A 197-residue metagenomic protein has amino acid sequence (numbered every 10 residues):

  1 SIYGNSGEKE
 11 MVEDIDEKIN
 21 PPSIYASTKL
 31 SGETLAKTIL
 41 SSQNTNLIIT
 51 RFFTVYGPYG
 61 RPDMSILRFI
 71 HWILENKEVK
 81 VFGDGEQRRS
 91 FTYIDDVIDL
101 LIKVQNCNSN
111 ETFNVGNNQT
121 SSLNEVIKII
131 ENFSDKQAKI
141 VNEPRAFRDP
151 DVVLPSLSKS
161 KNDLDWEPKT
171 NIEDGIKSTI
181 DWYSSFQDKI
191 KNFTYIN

Functional and structural regions predicted by a protein language model:
S1-I2, V55, Q87, T120: Short, solvent-exposed loop/turn segments at secondary-structure junctions
I2-I49, Y56, R61: Catalytic helix-loop patch of NAD(P)-dependent Rossmann-fold dehydrogenases
G7-K9, G60-D63, V126-I127, V152-V153: Short aromatic-enriched loop/helix-cap "lid" or pocket-rim segments at secondary-structure transitions that line
E10-V12, E17, T54, K80-V81 (+2 more regions): Conserved beta-strand positions that form and line the central face of beta-propeller blades
I15-D16, I70-H71, Q105: Short secondary-structure boundary/capping segments
I73-N197: C-terminal substrate-binding subdomain of Rossmann-fold SDR/epimerase-dehydratase oxidoreductases
